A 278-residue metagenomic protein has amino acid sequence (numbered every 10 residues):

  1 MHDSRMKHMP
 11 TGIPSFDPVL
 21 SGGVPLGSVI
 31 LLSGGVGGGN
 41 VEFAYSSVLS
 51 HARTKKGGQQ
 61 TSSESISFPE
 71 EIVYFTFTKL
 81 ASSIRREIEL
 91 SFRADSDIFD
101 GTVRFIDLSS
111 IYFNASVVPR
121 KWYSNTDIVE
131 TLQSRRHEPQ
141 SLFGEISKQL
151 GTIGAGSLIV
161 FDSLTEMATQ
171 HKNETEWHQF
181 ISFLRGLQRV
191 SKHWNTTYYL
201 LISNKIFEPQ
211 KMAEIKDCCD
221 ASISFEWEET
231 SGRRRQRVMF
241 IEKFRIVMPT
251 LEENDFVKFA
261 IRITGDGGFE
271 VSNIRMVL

Functional and structural regions predicted by a protein language model:
P10-V24: Pre-Walker A adenine-sensing motif
L20-G27, S63-S65: Phosphate-binding P-loop
V29-S33: Short hydrophobic/aromatic beta-strand immediately N-terminal to the Walker A/P-loop
G35-S124: Conserved P-loop
L108-Q188: Phosphate-binding/switch loop-helix module in NTP-utilizing enzymes
Q133-E138, L142, F256-L278: NTP-binding/hydrolysis catalytic cores, primarily Walker-type P-loop NTPases
G154-L158, H193-L200: Loop/turn-to-beta-strand initiation segments
R189, T196-G268: Phosphate-binding/switch region of NTP-binding enzymes
